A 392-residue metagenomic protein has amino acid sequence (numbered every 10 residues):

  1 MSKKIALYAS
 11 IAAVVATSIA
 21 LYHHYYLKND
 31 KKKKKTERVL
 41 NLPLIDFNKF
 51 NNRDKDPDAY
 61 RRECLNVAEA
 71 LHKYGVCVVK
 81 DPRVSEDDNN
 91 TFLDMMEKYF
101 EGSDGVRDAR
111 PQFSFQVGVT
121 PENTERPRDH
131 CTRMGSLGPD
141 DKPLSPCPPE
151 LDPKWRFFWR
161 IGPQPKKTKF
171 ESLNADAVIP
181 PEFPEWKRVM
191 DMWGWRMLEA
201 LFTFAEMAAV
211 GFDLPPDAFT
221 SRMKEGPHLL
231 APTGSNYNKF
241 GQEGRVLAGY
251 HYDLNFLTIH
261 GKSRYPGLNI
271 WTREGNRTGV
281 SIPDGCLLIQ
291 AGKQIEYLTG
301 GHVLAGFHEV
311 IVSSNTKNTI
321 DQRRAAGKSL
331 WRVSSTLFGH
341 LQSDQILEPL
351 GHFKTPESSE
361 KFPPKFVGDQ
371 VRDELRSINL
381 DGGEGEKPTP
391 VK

Functional and structural regions predicted by a protein language model:
M1-K4, P390-K392: A positional/structural detector of protein chain ends, strongest at the extreme C-terminus and weakly at the extreme
S2-D30: Terminal signal-anchor or tail-anchor transmembrane helices that tether membrane-associated enzymes to cellular
A20-K392: Peripheral, non-catalytic segments flanking oxidoreductase cores
